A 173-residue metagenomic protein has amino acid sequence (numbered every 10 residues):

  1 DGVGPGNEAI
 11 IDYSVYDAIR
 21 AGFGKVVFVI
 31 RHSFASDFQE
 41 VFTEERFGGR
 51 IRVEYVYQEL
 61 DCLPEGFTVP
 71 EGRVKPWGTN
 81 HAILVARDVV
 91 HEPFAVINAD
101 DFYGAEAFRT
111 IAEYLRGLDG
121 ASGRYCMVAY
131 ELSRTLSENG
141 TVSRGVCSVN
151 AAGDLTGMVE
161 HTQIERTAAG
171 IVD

Functional and structural regions predicted by a protein language model:
D1-E44, I51-V53, Q58, E92: N-terminal glycine-rich phosphate-binding loop and ensuing alpha1 helix
D1-G4, V69-R73, V142: Short glycine-enriched, charge-decorated loop/helix-capping segments at active-site entrances that position
D37-F47, F108-G117: Short, electropositive alpha-helical surface patch
F47-P93: Short phosphate-binding loop-to-helix
E54-V56, V96-N98, M127-E131: Short beta-strand segments
E92-F102: Short beta-strand-to-loop acidic/aromatic patch adjacent to the donor-nucleotide binding site
A105-D173: Conserved core of the sugar-phosphate nucleotidyltransferase
